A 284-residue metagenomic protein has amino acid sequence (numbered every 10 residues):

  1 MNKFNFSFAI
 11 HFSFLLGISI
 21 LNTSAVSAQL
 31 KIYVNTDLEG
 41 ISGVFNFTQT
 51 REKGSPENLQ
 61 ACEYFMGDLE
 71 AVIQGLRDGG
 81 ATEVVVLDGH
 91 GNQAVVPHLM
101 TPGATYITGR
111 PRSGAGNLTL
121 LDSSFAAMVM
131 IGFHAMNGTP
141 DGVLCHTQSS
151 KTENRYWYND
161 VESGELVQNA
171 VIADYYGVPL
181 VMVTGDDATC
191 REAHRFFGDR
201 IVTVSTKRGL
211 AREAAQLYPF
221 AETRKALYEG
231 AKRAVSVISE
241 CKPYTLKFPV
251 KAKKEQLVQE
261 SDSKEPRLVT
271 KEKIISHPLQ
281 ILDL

Functional and structural regions predicted by a protein language model:
A9-N22: Bacterial N-terminal signal peptides
A25-A28: Boundary at the C-terminal end of the N-terminal hydrophobic targeting segment
L30, F45, L69-S123: Glycine-rich nucleotide/cofactor/substrate-binding loop typically near the N-terminus or early in the first domain
L30-K31, G40-N46, G54, A61-G80 (+3 more regions): Soluble secreted/lumenal catalytic domains with histidine-centered metal-binding or acid-base catalytic motifs
N35-T36, L87-D88, M128-F133, V183-T184: Short beta-strand segments
V84, R208, F220-L284: C-terminal accessory domains and tails appended to enzymatic cores
S113, S150-Y176, G185-A188: Active-site glycine-rich loop that binds ribose-phosphate moieties when present
I172-L180, T184-G230: Active-site rim beta-loop-alpha module in soluble metabolic enzymes
